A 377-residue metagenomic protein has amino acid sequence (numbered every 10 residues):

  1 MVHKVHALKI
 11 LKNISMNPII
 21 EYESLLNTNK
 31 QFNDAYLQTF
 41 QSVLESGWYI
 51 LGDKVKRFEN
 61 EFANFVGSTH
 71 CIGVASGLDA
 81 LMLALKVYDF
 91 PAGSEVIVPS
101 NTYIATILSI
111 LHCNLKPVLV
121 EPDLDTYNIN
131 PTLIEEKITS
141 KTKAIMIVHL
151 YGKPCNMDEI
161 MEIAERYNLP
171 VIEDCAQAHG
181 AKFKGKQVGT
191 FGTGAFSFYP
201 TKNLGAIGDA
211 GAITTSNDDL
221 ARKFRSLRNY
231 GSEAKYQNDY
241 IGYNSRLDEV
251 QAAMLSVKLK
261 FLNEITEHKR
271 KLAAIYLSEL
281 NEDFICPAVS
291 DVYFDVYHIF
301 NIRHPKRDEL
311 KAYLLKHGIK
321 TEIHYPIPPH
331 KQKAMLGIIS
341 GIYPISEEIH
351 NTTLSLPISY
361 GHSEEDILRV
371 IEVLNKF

Functional and structural regions predicted by a protein language model:
H6-I14, L26, Q38, V55-N60 (+7 more regions): PLP-dependent aminotransferase class I/II
E23-T28, L37-R57: A glycine-/small-polar-enriched, mobile loop at the entrance of the PLP active site in fold-type I
W48-E95, L108-C113, L119-E121, K186: Phosphate-binding glycine-rich loop
T102-I107: Conserved coil-to-alpha-helix start sites within the AMP-binding
L108-I110, I163, N203, V250: Hydrophobic/aromatic ligand-binding patch that stacks against planar heteroaromatic rings of cofactors or nucleotides
C113, R166-Y167, H317: Helix C-cap/helix->beta junction micro-motif
K116-T126, E322: Short beta-strand->loop structural element characteristic of the AMP-binding/adenylate-forming
D125-A206, A212-T214, S355: Active-site phosphate-binding strand-loop segment of PLP-dependent enzymes
